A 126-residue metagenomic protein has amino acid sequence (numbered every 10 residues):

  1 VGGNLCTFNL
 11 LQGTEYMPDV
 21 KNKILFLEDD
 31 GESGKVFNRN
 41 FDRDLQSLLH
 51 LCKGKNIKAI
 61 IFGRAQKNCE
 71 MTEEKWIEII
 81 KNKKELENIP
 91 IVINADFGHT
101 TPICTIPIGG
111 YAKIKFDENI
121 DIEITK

Functional and structural regions predicted by a protein language model:
V1-Q46: ATP/pyrophosphate-binding catalytic subdomain of soluble kinases
M17-D19, K53, K84, T105-I106: Solvent-exposed alpha-helices and their adjacent loops that cap or buttress functional pockets in soluble metabolic
K23-L25, K58-I61, I89-V92: Structural motif
F26-D30, I61-Q66: Glycine-rich anion-binding loop/nest that anchors nucleotide
F37, H50, C69-E73: Short amphipathic alpha-helix initiation/capping segments at coil-to-helix junctions
R43, K55, K75-I79: Short amphipathic alpha-helical segments
L48-K58: Phosphate/pyrophosphate-binding loops at sites that engage ATP/ADP/AMP, CoA/4′-phosphopantetheine, polyphosphate
R64-K126: ATP/nucleoside-binding phosphotransfer catalytic cores, i.e., glycine-rich phosphate-binding loops
